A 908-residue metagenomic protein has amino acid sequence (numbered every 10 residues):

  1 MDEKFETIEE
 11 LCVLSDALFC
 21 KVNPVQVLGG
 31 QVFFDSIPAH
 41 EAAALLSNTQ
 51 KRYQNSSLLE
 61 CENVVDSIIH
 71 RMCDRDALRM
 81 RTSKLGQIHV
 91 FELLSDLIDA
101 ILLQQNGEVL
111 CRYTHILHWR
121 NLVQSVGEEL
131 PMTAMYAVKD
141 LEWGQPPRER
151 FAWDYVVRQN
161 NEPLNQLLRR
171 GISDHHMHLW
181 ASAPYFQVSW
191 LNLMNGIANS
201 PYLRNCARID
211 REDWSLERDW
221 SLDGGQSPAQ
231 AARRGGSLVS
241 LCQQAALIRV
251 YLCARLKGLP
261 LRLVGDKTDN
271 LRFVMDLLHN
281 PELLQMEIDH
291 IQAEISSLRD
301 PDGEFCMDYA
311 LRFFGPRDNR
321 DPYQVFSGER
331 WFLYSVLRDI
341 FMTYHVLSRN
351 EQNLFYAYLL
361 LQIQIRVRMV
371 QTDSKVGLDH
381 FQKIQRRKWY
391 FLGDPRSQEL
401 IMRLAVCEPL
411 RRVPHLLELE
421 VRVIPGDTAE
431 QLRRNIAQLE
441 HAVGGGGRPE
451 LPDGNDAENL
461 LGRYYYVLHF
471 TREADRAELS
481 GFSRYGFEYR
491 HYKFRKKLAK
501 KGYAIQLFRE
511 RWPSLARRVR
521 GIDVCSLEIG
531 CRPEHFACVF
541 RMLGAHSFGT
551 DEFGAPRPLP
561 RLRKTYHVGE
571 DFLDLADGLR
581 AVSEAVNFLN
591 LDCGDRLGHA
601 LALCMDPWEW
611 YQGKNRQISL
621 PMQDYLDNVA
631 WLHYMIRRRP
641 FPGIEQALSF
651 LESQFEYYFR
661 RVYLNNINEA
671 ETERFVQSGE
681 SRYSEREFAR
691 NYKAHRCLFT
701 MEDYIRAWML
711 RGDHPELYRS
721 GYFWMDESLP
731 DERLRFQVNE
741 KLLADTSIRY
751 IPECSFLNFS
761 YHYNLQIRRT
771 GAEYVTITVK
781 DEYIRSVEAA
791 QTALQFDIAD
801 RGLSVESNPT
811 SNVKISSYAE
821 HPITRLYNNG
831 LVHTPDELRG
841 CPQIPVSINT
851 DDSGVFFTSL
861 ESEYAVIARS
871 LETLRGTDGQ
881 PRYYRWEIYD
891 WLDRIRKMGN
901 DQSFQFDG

Functional and structural regions predicted by a protein language model:
M1-G908: Metal-cofactor-binding active-site regions of metalloenzymes
